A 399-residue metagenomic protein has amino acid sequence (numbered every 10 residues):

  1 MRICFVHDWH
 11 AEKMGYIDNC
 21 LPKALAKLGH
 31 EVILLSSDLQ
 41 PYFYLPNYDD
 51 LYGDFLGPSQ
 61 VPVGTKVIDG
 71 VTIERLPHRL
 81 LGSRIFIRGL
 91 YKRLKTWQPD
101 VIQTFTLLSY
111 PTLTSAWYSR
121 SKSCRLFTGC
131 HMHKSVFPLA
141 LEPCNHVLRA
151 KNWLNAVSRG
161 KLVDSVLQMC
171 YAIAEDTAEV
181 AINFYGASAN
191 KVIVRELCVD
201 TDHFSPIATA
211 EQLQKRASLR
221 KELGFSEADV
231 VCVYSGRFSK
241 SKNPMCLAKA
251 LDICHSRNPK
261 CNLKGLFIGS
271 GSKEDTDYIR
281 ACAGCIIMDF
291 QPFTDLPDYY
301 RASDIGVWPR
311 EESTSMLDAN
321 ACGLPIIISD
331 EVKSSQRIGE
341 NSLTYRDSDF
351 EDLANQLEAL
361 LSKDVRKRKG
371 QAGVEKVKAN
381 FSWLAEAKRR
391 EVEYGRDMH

Functional and structural regions predicted by a protein language model:
M1-G57, K122: N-terminal subdomain of nucleotide-sugar transferases
C4, Y171, S226-K242, A248-L251: Conserved donor-binding/catalytic core segment of Leloir-type glycosyltransferases
D38, D176, C198: Carbohydrate-associated surface elements
W117, K134, R149-C170, F184: Membrane-proximal helix-turn-helix segments that form the acceptor-binding/catalytic region of lipid-linked
N258, G269, D275-T294: Nucleotide-activated donor-binding/catalytic signature segment of Leloir-type glycosyltransferases, i.e., the conserved
D298-E312, L324-P325: Acidic donor-binding loop of glycosyltransferase active sites
P325-I328, S334: Short hydrophobic beta-strand element within catalytic cores of glycosyltransferases and related nucleotide-activated
I328, E340-F350, E358-D364: Conserved acidic donor-binding segment of nucleotide-sugar-dependent glycosyltransferases
